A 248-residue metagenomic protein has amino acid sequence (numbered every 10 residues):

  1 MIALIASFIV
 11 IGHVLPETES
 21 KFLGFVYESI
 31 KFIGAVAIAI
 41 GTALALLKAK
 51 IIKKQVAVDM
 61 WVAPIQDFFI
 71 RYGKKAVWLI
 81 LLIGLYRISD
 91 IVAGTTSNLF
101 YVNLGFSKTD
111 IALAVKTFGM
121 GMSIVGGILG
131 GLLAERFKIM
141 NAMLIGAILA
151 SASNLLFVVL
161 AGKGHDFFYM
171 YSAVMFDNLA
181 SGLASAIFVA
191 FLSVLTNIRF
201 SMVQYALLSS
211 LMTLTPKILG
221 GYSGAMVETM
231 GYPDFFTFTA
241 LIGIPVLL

Functional and structural regions predicted by a protein language model:
M1-F8, F25, G34-W78: Juxtamembrane intracellular "pre-TM" segments in multi-pass secondary transporters
I11-I33, Y222-P245: A membrane-interface helix-boundary motif in multi-pass transporters
T18-G24, T95-A112: Short amphipathic helix-loop junctions that connect adjacent transmembrane helices in Major Facilitator Superfamily/SLC
Y72-A93: Pair of pore-lining "gating" transmembrane helices in MFS-fold secondary transporters
G84, H165-A190: Hydrophobic core of transmembrane alpha-helices in multi-pass small-molecule transporters, especially MFS/SLC-type
V125-A142, V227-E228: Helix-to-loop junctions at the C-terminal end of transmembrane segments in multipass secondary transporters
I148-H165: C-terminal ends and interior cores of transmembrane alpha-helices in multi-pass membrane transporters/permeases
L195-T229: A late C-terminal transmembrane helix in Major Facilitator Superfamily
